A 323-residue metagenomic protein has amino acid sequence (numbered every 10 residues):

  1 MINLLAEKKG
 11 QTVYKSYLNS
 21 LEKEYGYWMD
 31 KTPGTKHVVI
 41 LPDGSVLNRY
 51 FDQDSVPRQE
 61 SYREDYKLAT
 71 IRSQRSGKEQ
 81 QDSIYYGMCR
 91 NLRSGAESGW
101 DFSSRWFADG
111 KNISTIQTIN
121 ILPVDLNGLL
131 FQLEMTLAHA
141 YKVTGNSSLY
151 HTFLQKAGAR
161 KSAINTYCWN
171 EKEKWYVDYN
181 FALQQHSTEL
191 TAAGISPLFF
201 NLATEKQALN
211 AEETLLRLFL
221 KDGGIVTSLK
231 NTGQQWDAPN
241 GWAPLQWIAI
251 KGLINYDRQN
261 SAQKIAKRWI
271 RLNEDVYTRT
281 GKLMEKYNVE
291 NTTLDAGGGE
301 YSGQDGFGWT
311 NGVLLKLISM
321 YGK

Functional and structural regions predicted by a protein language model:
M1-T12, G128-S147, S196-K206, W247-N260 (+1 more regions): Well-ordered alpha-helical scaffold segments within catalytic/enzyme domains
M1-Y66: Internal, well-ordered domain-core segments that constitute the primary functional module of diverse proteins
N3, P33, N146, W169 (+3 more regions): An acidic- and aromatic-residue-enriched active-site/binding cleft used to recognize and process polar
Q11-M29, L133, T144-I164, K206-L218 (+1 more regions): Extended, well-ordered alpha-helical scaffold segments
L18, N120-N127, Y150, L154 (+1 more regions): Amphipathic, non-membrane alpha-helical segments in soluble helical-bundle scaffolds
N19-G26, V124, G128-M135, I195 (+4 more regions): A structural signal for well-ordered alpha-helical segments within the folded catalytic domains of diverse enzymes
V39-V124, A159-G241, E274-K323: Extended glycan-interaction surfaces of carbohydrate-active proteins
A192, P239-Q246, D257-Q263: Active-site-proximal binding-pocket segments
